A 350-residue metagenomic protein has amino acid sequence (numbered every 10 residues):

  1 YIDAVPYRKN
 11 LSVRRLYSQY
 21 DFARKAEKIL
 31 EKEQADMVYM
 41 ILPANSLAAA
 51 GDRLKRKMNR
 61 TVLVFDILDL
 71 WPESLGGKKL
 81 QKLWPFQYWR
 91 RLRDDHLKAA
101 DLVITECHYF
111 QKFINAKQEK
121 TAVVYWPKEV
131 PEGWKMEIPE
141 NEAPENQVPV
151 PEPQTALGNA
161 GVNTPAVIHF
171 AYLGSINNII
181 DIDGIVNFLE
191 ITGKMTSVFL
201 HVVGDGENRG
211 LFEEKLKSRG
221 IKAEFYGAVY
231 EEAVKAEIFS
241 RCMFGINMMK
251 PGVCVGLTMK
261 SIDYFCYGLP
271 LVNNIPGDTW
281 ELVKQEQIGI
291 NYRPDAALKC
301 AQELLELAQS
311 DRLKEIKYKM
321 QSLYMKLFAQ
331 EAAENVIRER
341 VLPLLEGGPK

Functional and structural regions predicted by a protein language model:
L16-A26, A35-M58, V64-E73: An aromatic- and histidine-rich active-site surface loop
Y17-S18, M58-V62, E73-D95, E132: Nucleotide-sugar donor phosphate/pyrophosphate-binding loop at the beta->alpha transition of glycosyltransferases
R24-E27, S46-A49, R53-K57, L83-V103: Membrane-proximal helix-turn-helix segments that form the acceptor-binding/catalytic region of lipid-linked
P72, F86-V150, A223-F225: Donor nucleotide-sugar binding/catalytic pocket of nucleotide-sugar-dependent glycosyltransferases
E142-Q147, Q154-A156, G161-I180, I185-E190 (+1 more regions): Conserved donor-binding/catalytic core segment of Leloir-type glycosyltransferases
I180, Y226, E231-E237, G245-F265 (+1 more regions): Nucleotide-sugar-dependent
H201, G210-A236: Nucleotide-activated donor-binding/catalytic signature segment of Leloir-type glycosyltransferases, i.e., the conserved
D295-A296, C300, A308-P343: A charged, aromatic-enriched C-terminal amphipathic alpha-helix characteristic of glycosyltransferases across folds
